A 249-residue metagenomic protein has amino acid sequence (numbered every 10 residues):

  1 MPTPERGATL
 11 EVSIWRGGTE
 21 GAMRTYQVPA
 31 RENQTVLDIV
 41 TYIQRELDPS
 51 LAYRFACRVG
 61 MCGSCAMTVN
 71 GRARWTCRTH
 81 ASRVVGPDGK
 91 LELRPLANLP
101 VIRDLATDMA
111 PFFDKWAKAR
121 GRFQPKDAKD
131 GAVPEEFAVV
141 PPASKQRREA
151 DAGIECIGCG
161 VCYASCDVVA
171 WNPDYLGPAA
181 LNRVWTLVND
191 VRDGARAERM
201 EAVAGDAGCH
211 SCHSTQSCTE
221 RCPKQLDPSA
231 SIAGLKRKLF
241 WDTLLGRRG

Functional and structural regions predicted by a protein language model:
M1-P2, R45-F55: Charged, amphipathic alpha-helical segments
R6-Y26: Eukaryote-biased recognition of intrinsically disordered, low-complexity regulatory segments
M23-T35: Short, contiguous acidic and Ser/Thr-rich linear segments
Q34-P49, R94-G249: Ferredoxin-type iron-sulfur electron-transfer modules in oxidoreductases and energy-metabolism complexes
C57-A66: Short, structured protein-protein interaction patches enriched in aromatics and acidic/basic residues, typified by
C65, V85-P87, E220: Extracellular/mature segments of secreted proteins
V69-L93: Glycine-rich phosphate/adenylate-binding loop and adjacent beta-alpha elements of nucleotide- or dinucleotide-binding
